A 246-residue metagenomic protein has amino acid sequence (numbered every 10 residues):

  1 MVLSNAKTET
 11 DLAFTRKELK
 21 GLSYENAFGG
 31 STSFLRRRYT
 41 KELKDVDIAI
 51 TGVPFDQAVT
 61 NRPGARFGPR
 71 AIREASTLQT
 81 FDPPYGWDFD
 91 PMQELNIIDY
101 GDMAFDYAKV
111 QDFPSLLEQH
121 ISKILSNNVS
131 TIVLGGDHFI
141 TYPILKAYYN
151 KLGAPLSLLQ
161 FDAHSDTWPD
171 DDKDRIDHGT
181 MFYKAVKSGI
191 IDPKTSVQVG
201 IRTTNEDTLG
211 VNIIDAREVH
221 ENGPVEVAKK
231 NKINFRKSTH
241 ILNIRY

Functional and structural regions predicted by a protein language model:
V2-G52, D56-Y246: Conserved alpha-helical scaffold segments that buttress catalytic/binding sites
